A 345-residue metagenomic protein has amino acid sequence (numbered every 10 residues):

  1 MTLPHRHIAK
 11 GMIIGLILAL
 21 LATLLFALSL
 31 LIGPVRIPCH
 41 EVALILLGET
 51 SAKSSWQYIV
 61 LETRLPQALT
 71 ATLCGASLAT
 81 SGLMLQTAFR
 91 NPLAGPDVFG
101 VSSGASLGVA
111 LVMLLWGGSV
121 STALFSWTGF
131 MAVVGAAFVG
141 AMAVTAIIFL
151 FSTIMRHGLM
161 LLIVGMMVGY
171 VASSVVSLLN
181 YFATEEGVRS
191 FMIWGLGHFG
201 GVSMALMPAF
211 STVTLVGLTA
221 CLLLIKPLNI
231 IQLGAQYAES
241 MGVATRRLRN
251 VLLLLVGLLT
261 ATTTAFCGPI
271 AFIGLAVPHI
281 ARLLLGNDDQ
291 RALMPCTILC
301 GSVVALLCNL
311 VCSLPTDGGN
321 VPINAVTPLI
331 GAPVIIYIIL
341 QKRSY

Functional and structural regions predicted by a protein language model:
M1-Y345: Alpha-helical transmembrane segments in inner-membrane proteins
